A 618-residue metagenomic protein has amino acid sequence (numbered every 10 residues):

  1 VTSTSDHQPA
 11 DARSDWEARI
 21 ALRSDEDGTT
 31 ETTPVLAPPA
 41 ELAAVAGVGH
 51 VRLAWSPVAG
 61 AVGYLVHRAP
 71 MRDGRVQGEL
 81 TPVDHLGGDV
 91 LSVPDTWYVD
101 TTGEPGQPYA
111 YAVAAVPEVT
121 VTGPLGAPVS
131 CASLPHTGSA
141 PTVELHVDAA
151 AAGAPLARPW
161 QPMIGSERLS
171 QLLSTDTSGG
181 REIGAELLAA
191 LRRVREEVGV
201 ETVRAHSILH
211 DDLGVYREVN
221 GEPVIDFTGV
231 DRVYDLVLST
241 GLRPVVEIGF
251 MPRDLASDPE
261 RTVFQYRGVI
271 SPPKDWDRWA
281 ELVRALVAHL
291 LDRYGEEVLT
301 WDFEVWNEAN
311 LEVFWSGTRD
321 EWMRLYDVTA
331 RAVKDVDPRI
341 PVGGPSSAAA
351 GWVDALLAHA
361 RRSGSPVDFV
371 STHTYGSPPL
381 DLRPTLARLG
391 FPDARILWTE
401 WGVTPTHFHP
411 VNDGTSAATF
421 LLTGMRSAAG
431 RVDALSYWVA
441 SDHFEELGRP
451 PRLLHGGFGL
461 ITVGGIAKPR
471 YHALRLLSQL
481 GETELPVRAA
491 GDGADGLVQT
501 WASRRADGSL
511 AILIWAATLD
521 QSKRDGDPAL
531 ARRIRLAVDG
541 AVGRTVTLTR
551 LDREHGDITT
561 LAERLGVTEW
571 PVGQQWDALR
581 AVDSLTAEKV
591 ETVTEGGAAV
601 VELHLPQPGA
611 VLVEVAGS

Functional and structural regions predicted by a protein language model:
T2-G60, P105, V119-V143: Pro/Thr/Ser/Gly-rich low-complexity, intrinsically disordered linker/stalk tracts
D15-I20, E569-S618: C-terminal beta-strand-rich structural cap/linker in extracellular carbohydrate-active enzymes
L65-G106, E118-A127: Recognizes extended acidic, P/S/T-rich segments that occur within or adjacent to Ig-like beta-sandwich modules
A114-E118, A616-S618: Beta-strand-rich extracellular modules
R195-D368, T372-P379, P384: Substrate-binding cleft and catalytic face of glycoside hydrolase catalytic domains, especially the flexible beta-alpha
F369-T483, R504-A506, T518, G526-R532 (+1 more regions): Catalytic-core region of carbohydrate-active enzymes that cleave or remodel glycosidic bonds
G493-L565, Q607-L612: Carbohydrate-binding surface patches
